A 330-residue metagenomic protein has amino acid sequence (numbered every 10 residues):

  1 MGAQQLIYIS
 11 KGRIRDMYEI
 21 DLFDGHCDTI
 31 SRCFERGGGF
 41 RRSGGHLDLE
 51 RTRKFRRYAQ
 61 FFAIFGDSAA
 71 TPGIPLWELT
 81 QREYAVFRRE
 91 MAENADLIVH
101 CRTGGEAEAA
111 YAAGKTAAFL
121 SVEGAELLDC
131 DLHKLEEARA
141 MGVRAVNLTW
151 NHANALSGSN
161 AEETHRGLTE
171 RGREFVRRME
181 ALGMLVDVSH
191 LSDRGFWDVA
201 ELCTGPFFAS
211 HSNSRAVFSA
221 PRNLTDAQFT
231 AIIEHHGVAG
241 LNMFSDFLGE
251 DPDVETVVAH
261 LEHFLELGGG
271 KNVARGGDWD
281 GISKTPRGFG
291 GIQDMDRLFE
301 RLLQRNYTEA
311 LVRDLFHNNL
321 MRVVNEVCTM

Functional and structural regions predicted by a protein language model:
G2-H165, E170, L202, R215 (+2 more regions): N-terminal hydrophobic targeting/anchoring segments and the immediately downstream early-domain regions of hydrolases
I98-V99, M184-L191: Catalytic beta/alpha-barrel core
T116, V176-M184, R305: Short, surface-exposed connector motifs at secondary-structure boundaries
H152, L191-S192: A generic "binding-loop/recognition-motif" signal
G167-A181, V199-F207: Alpha-helix-loop-beta-strand connector modules within alpha/beta enzyme cores
D193-W197: Short, well-ordered alpha-helical microsegments
S212: Catalytic glutamate of the conserved HExxH
